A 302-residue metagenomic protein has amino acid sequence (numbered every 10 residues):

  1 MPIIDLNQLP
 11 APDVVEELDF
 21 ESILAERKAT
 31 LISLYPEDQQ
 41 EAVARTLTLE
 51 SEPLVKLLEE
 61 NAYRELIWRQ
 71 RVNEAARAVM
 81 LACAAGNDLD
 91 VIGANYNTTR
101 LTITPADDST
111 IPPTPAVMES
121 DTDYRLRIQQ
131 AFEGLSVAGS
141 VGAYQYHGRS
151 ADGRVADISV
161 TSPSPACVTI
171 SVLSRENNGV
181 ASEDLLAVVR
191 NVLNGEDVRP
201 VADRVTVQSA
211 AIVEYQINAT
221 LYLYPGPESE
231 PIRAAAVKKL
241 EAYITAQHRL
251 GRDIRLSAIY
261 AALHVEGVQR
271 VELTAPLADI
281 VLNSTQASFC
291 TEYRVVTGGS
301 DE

Functional and structural regions predicted by a protein language model:
M1-V137, I232-E302: N-terminal polar alpha-helical/low-complexity "assembly arms" that mediate subunit docking, oligomerization
E133-R252: Carbohydrate-recognition loop of C-type lectin domains
